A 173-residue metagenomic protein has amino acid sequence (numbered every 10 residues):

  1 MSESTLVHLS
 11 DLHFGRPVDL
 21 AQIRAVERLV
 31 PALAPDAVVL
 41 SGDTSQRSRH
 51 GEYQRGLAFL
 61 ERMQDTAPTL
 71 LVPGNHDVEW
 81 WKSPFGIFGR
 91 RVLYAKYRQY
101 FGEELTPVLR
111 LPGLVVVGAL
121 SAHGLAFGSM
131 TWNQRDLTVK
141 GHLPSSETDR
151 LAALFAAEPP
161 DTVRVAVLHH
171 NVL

Functional and structural regions predicted by a protein language model:
M1-R62, W80: N-terminal active-site segment of His-dependent metallophosphoesterases
E3, P35, T66, P160-V163: A general structural motif
E3-H13, G113-S129, V165-H169: Active-site-proximal beta-strand elements of phosphoester/diester hydrolases
H8-S10, V38-D43, T69-N75, L120 (+1 more regions): Active-site neighborhood of phospho(di)ester-bond hydrolases with catalytic His/Asp-centered motifs
F14, Q46, D77-V78, G124 (+1 more regions): Surface-exposed, flexible loop/turn segments at secondary-structure boundaries
R28-P31, L151-A157: Short amphipathic alpha-helix with an adjacent loop that forms part of the alpha/beta core around
Q54-R150, E158-P160: Extended active-site neighborhood of metal-dependent phosphoesterases/phosphodiesterases
F155-L173: Short acidic, glycine-rich surface-loop motifs adjacent to enzyme active sites
